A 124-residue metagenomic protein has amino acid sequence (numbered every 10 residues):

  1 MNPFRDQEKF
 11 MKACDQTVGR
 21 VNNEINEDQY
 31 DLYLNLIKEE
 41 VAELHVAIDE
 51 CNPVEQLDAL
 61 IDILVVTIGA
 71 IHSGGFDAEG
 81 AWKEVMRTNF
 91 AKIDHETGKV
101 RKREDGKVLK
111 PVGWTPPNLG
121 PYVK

Functional and structural regions predicted by a protein language model:
M1-L60, L64-K124: Flexible "arm" and connector segments at domain edges
